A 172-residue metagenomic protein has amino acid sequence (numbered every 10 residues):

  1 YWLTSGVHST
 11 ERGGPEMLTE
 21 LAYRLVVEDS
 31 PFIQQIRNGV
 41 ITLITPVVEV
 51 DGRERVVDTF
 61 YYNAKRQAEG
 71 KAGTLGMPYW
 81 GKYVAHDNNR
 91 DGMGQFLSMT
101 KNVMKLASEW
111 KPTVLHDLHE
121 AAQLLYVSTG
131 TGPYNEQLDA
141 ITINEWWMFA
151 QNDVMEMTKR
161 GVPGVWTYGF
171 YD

Functional and structural regions predicted by a protein language model:
Y1-G13: Short HxH-centered metal-ligating active-site micro-motif
S5, D51, H116: Short glycine-rich loop/turn motifs that provide flexible caps or phosphate-binding loops at active sites
S9, V50-G52, Q123: Surface-exposed, flexible loop/turn segments at secondary-structure boundaries
E11-L18, Q95-M99: Phosphate/oxyanion-binding active-site loops and adjacent basic polyanion-contact surfaces
R12, R24, R37, R53-R55 (+3 more regions): Arginine residue identity/basic-tract feature
M17-V56: Short helix-loop-beta-strand segments that form the rim/entrance of peptidase-like active sites
L43-V48, V57-D172: Metallocarboxypeptidase
